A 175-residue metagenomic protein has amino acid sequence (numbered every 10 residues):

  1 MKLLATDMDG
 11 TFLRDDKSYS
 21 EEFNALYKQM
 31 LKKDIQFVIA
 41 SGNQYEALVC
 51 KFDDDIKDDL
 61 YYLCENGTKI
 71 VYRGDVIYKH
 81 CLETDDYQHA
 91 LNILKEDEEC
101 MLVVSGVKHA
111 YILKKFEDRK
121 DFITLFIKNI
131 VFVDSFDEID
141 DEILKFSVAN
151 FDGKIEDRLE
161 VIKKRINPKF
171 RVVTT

Functional and structural regions predicted by a protein language model:
K2-K17: Asp-based phosphoryl-transfer active-site loop
T6, K69-Y72, I139-D141: Short, basic/glycine-rich phosphate-binding loops at helix/coil junctions that contact nucleotide phosphates
D7-D9, N66-G67, V107, T175: Fold-independent oxyanion-binding glycine-rich loops and adjacent beta-strand/coil segments at enzyme active sites
D15, I39-S41, N150: Small/polar loops that bind or transfer phosphate-bearing groups
S20-R119: Active-site phosphate-binding/coordination module
E99-T175: Conserved acidic, metal-coordinating active-site core of Asp-based, Mg2+-dependent phosphoryl-transfer enzymes
